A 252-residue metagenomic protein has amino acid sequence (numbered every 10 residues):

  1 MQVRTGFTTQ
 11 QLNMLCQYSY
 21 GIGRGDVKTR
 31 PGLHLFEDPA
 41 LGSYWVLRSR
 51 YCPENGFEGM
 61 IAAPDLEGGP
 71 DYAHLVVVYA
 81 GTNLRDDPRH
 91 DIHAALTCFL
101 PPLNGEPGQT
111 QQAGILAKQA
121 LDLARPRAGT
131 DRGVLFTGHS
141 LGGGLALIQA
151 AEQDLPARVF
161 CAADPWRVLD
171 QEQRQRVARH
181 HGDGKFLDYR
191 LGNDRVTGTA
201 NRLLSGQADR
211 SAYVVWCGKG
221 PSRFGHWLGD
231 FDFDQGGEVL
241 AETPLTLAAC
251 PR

Functional and structural regions predicted by a protein language model:
M1-A40: N-terminal low-complexity, Ser/Thr- and acidic-residue-enriched intrinsically disordered segments
N13, G59, L75, F186-L187: A broad, low-specificity signal marking well-ordered, structured residues that form hydrophobic/aromatic
L15, V77, D194: A residue-level signal for conserved active-site and pocket-lining positions in enzyme catalytic cores
G25-F136, Q153-P156, A163-P165, Q171-Q173: A conserved cap/lid and substrate-binding interface adjacent to the catalytic center of lipid-processing enzymes
E37, G142, G237: Short, intrinsically disordered, charge-biased short linear motifs at domain edges
P64-E67, D71-H74, T130-G133, A151-R252: Serine hydrolase/lipase
T137-G142, A146: Gly/Ala-rich beta-loop-alpha elbow adjacent to hydrolase catalytic centers
